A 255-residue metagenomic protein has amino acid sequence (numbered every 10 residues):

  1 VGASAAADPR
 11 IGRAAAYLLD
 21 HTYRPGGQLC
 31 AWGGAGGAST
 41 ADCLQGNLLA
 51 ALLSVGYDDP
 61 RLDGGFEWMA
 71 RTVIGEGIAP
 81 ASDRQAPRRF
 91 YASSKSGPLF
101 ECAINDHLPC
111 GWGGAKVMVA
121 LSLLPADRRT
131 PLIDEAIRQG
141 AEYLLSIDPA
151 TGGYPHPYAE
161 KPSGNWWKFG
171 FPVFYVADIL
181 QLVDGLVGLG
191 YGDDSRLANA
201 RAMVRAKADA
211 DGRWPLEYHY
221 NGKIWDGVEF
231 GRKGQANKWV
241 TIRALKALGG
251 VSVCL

Functional and structural regions predicted by a protein language model:
V1-L255: Preference for long, amphipathic alpha-helical scaffolds in soluble/luminal domains and all-alpha bundles
